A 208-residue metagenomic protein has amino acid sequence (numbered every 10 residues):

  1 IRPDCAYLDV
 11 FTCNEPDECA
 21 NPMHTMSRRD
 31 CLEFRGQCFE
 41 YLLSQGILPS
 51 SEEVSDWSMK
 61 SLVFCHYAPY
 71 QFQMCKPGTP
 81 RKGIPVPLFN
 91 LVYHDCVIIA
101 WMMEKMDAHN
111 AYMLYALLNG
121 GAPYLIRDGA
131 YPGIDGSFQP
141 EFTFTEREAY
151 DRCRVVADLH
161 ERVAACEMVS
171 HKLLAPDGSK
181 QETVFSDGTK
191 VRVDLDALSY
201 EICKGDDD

Functional and structural regions predicted by a protein language model:
I1-D208: Active-site-proximal substrate-binding groove within the catalytic cores of carbohydrate-active enzymes
